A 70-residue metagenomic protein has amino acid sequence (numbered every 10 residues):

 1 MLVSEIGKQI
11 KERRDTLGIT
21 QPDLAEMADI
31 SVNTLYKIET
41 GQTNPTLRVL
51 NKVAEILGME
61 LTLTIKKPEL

Functional and structural regions predicted by a protein language model:
M1-E5: A detector for short, charged/polar N-terminal pre-domain segments
K8-D23: Short basic helix-loop element that most often maps to the first helix and adjoining turn of HTH DNA-binding modules
D15, E26, E55: Alpha-helical residues within the helix-turn-helix
I19-Y36: Short alpha-helical DNA-recognition segment
R48-L63: DNA major-groove recognition helix of helix-turn-helix/homeodomain DNA-binding modules
L63-L70: Short, charged recognition helix plus adjacent turn of helix-turn-helix-like nucleic-acid-binding domains
